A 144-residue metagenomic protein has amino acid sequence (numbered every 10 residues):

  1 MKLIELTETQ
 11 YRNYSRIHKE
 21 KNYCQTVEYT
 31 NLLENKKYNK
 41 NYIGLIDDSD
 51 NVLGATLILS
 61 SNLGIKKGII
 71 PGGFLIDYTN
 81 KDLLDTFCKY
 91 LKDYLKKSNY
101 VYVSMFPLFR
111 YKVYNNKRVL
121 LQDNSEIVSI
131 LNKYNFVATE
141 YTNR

Functional and structural regions predicted by a protein language model:
M1-L6, L53, I127-R144: Acyltransferase donor/substrate-recognition loop-hinge adjacent to the catalytic core
M1-Y29: Short amphipathic alpha-helix that is part of the acyltransferase structural core
I4-E8, C88, N124: A structural signal for well-ordered alpha-helical scaffolds and beta->alpha junctions
T7-T9, T26, T30, T56 (+3 more regions): Residue-identity detector for threonine
Y14-H18, L91-L95, L131: Hydrophobic, Leu/Ile/Phe/Ala-enriched alpha-helical segments that form helix-helix packing faces
E20-C24, V101, V137: A general structural signal for well-ordered secondary-structure junctions
L32-L120: Conserved donor-binding loop and adjoining core beta-sheet/short helix segment in diverse acyl/aminoacyl transferases
L120-I127: Alpha-helical transmembrane segments in multi-pass membrane proteins
